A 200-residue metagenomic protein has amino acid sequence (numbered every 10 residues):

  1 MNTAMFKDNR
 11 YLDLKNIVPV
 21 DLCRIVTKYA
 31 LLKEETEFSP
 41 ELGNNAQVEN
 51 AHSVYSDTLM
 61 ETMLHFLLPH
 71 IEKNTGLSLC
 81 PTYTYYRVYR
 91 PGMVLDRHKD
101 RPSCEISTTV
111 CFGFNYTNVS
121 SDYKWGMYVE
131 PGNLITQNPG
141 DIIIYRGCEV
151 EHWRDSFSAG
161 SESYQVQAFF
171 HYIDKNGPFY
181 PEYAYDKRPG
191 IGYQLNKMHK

Functional and structural regions predicted by a protein language model:
M1-T75: Non-heme Fe(II)/2-oxoglutarate
D13-L14, C80-P81, I144-Y145, F169: A structural signal for short, well-ordered beta-strand segments and their strand-loop junctions that often border
F66-H70, Y85, S107, C111: Generic beta-strand or strand-like secondary-structure segments
G76-Y85: A short coil-to-beta-strand element that immediately follows conserved catalytic motifs
V88: Conserved active-site beta-strand element of glycosyltransferases/polysaccharide synthases
P91-W153, S161-A168, I173-R188: Catalytic core of non-heme Fe(II) oxygenases with the double-stranded beta-helix
S158: Acyl-donor (CoA/ACP) binding surface of acyl/acetyltransferases
E182-K200: Acidic/histidine-enriched, glycine/proline-rich intrinsically disordered or flexible terminal extensions
